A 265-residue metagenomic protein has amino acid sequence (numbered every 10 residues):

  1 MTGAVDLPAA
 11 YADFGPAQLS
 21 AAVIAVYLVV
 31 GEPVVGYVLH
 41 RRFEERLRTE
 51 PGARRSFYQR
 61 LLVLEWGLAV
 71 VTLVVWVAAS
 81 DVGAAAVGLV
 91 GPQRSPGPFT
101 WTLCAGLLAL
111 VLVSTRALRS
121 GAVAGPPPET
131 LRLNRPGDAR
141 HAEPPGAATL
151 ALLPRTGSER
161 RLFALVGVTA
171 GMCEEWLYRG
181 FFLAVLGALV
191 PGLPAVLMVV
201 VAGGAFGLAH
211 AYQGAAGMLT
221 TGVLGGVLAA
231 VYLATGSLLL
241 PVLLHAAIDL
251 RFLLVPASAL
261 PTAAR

Functional and structural regions predicted by a protein language model:
M1-P96, L197, P256-R265: N-terminal, membrane-interfacial amphipathic/helix-forming hydrophobic leader that caps and precedes the first
A25-P33, E143-R265: Transmembrane helix-loop-helix hairpins at the membrane interface of multi-pass integral membrane proteins
Y27-R46, V77, L112-R140: Membrane-water interface of transmembrane alpha-helices
R46-A53, P92-R94, P127-R140, L186-A195: Membrane interface segments of multi-pass transport proteins and intramembrane proteases
P51-L64, N134-P136, E143-L153: Juxtamembrane helix-capping/reentrant segments at transmembrane boundaries
V82-V87, L118-L131, P145, Y178-F182: Juxtamembrane/interfacial segments flanking transmembrane helices
A84-G106, R179-V200: Hydrophobic alpha-helical transmembrane segments and immediately flanking/interface helices in integral membrane
G88-V113, R119-P126, R160-V166: Interfacial segments of alpha-helical transmembrane regions
